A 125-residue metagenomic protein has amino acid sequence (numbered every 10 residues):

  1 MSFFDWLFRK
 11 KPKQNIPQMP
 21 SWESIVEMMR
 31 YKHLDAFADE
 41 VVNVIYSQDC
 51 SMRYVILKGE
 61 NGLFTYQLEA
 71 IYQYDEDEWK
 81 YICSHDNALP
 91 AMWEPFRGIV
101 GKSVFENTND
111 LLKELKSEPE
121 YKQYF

Functional and structural regions predicted by a protein language model:
S2-M52: Negatively charged, low-complexity tracts enriched in Asp/Glu with abundant Ser/Thr
N15, Y72-Q73, C83-N87: Intrinsically disordered, low-complexity regions enriched in Ser/Pro/Gly/Gln/His and often acidic
A38-Q73: Amphipathic, interaction-prone secondary-structure segments
E40-V41, E78-D110: A short, exposed loop/beta-hairpin motif centered on an aromatic-Gly-Thr core
E69-A70, W79-I82, E120: Surface-exposed beta-strand edges and their flanking turn/coil or helix-capping segments
E114-F125: Low-complexity intrinsically disordered segments
